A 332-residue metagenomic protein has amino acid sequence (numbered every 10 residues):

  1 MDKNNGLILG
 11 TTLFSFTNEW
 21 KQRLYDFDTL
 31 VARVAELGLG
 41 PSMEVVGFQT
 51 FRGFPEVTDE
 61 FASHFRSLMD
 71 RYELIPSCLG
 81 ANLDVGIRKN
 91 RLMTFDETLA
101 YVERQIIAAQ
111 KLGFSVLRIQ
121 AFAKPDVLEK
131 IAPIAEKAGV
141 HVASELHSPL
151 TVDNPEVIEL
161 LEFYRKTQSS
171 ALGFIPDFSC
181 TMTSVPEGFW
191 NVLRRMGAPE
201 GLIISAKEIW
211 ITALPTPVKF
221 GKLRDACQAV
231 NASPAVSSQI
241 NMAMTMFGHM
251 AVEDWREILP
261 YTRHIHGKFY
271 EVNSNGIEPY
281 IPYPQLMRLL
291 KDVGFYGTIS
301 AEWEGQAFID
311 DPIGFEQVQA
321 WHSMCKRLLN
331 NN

Functional and structural regions predicted by a protein language model:
L7-L13, P41-V45, P76-A81, L117-I119 (+4 more regions): Hydrophobic faces of well-ordered beta-strands that scaffold small-molecule active sites in alpha/beta enzyme cores
G10-F27, V85-L99, Q120, M244-M246 (+1 more regions): Active-site mouth loops of central-metabolism enzymes
T11, V34, M69, A109 (+7 more regions): Conserved, mostly hydrophobic/aromatic
T12-N18, V46-F48, A81-D84, F122-K124 (+5 more regions): Active-site beta-loop-alpha junctions enriched in small/polar residues
T17-F27, E56, D153, V157 (+2 more regions): Gly/Pro-rich active-site loop or hairpin
Y25-F48, I107-V116: Catalytic domains of carbohydrate-active enzymes, especially glycoside hydrolases
P41-S67, Q306: Glycine-rich, proline-tolerant flexible connector loops at the mouths of alpha/beta enzymes
L68-I75, V85-P176, C180-G201, A206-T216 (+1 more regions): Active-site acidic/histidine proton-transfer and metal-coordination neighborhood in alpha/beta enzyme cores
